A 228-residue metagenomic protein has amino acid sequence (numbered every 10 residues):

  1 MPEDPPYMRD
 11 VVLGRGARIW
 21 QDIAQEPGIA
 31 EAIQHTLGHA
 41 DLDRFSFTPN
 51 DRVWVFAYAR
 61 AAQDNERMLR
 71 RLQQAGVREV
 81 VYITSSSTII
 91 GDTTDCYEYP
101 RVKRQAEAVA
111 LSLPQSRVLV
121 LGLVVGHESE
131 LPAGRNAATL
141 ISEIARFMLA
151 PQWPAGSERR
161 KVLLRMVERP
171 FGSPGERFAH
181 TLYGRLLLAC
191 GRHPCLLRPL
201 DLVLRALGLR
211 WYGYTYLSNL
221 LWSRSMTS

Functional and structural regions predicted by a protein language model:
D4-E31: N-terminal Rossmann NAD(P)H-binding glycine-rich loop of SDR-like oxidoreductase domains
L13, F56, V80-S86, L119-L121: SDR active-site strand-loop-helix element
A40-A75, S86-T94: NAD(P)H-binding glycine-rich loop region in Rossmannoid oxidoreductase-like domains and their noncatalytic homologs
I89-G91, R117-L140, F171: Flexible, glycine-rich beta-alpha linker
T94-V102, N136-I141: The catalytic Tyr-centered alpha-helix of NAD(P)H-dependent dehydrogenases
Y97-V120: Active-site Tyr-X1-5-Lys
A137-F178, L187: Alpha-helical substrate-binding/gating segment
V167-S218, W222, T227: Terminal hydrophobic/aromatic helix or amphipathic segment near a protein terminus
